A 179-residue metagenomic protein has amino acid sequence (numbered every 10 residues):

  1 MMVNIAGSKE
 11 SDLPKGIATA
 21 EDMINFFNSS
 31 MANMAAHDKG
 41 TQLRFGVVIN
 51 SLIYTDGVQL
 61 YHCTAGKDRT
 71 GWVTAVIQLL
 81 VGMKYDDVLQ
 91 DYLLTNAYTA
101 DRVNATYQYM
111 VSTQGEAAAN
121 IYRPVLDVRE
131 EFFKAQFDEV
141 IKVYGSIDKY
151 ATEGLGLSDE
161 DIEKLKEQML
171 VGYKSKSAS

Functional and structural regions predicted by a protein language model:
M1-L60, W72-S179: Cys-dependent protein tyrosine phosphatase-like superfamily
A65, R69-T70: Ser/Thr-glycine-rich phosphate-binding loops at phosphate-binding pockets of nucleotides, nucleotide cofactors
